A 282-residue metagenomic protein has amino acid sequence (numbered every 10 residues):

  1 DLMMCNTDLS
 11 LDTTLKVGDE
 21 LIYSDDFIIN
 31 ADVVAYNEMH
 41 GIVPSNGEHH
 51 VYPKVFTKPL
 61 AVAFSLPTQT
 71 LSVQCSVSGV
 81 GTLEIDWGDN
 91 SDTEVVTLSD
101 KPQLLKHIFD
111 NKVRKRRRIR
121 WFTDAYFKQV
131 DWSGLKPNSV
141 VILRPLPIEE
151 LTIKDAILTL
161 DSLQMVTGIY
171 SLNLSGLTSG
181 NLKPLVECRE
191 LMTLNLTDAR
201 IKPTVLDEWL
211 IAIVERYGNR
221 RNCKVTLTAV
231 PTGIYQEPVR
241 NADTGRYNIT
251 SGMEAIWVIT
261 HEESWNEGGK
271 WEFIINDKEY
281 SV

Functional and structural regions predicted by a protein language model:
D1-C5: SH3-family beta-barrel domains
D8, L15, Y23-V282: N-terminal capping/linker segments that flank leucine-rich repeat
